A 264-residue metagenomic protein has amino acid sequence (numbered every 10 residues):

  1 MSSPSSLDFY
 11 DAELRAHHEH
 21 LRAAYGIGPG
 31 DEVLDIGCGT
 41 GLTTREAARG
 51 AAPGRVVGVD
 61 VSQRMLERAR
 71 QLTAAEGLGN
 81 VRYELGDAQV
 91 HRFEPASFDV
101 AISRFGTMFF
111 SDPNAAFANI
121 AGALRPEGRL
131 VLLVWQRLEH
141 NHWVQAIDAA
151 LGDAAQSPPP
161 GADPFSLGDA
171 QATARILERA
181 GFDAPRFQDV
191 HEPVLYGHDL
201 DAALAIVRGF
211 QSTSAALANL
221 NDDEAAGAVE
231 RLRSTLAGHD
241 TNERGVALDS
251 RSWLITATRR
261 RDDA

Functional and structural regions predicted by a protein language model:
M1-D31, L42-E46, G50, M65-R68 (+1 more regions): Conserved class I S-adenosyl-L-methionine
M1-F9, A184-R244: C-terminal helical/coil "lid" or tail adjacent to the Rossmann-like core of SAM-dependent
E32-I36, T40-H91, A115: Class I SAM-dependent methyltransferase SAM/SAH-binding core
A51, F110-S111, L124-P126: Helix-to-beta-strand junctions that scaffold the AdoMet/dcAdoMet cofactor pocket in Class I SAM-dependent enzymes
Q89-V100: A short acidic, Gly/Pro-enriched loop at the edge of an enzyme's catalytic core that lines a small-molecule cofactor
D99-N114, Q136: A short SAM/SAH-binding and catalytic strip from SAM-dependent methyltransferases
N114-A115, R125, R129-H198, S214-N219: Conserved catalytic/acceptor-binding region of the Class I
A180, L204-A205, S252-A264: Core SAM-dependent methyltransferase catalytic element
